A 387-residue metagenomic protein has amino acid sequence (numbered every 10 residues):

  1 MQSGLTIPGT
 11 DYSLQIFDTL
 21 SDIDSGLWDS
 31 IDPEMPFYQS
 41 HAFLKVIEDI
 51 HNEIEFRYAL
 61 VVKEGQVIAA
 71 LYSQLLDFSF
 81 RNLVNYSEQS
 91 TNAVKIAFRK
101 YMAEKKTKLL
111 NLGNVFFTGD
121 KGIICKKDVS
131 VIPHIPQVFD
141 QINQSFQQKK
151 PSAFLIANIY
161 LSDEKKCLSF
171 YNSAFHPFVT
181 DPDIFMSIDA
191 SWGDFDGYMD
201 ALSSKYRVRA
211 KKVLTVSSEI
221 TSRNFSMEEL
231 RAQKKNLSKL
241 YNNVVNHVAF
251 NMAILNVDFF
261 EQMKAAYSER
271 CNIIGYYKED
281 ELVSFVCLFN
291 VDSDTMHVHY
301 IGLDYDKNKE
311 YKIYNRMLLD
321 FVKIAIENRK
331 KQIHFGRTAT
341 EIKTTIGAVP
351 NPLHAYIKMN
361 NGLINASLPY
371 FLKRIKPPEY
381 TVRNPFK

Functional and structural regions predicted by a protein language model:
Q2-D11, L75-L76, D120, F170-A201 (+2 more regions): Active-site/acyl-donor-binding loops of N-acyltransferases
G4-E64, I68-Q89, N143, A153-K309: A conserved beta-strand-loop-helix scaffold within acyl/acetyltransferase catalytic domains
D18, K127, S226, H354 (+1 more regions): Residues at the C-termini of beta-strands that transition into short coil/loop
K45-E48, S90-N92, R99-K106, M186-D189 (+8 more regions): Short C-terminal domain-edge/linker segments immediately following a structured domain
E55-R57, V62, L76-F178, T295-A355: Acyl-donor binding region in acyl/amide transferases
P133-Q137, G197, K205-V208, K212 (+10 more regions): Generic recognition of stable, solvent-exposed alpha-helical segments in well-folded globular domains
N242-A249, A265-S268, E281, C287 (+6 more regions): Hydrophobic alpha-helix feature that most strongly marks membrane-spanning transmembrane helices and their immediate
